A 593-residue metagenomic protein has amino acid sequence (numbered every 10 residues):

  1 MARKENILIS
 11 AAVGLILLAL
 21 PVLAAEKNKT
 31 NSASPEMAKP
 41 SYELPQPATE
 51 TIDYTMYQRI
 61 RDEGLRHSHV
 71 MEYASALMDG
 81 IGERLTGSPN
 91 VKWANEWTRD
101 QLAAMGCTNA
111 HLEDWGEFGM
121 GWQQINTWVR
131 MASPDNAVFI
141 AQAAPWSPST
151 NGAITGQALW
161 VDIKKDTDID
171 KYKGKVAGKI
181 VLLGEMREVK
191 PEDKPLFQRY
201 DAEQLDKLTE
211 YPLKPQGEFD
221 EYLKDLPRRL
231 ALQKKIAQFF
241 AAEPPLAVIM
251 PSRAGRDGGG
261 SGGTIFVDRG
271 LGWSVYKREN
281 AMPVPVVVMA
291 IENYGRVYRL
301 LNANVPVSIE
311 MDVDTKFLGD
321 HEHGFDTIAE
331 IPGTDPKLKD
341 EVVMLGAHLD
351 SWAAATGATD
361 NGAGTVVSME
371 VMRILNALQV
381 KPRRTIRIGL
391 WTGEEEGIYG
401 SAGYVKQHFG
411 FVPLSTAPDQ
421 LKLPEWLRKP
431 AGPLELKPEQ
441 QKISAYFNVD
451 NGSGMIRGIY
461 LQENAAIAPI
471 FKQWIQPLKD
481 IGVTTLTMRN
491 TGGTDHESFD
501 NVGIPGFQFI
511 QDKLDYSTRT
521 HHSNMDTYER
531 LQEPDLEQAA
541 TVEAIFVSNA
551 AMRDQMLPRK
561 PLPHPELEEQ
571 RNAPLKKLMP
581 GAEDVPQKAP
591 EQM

Functional and structural regions predicted by a protein language model:
S10-L20: Bacterial N-terminal signal peptides
K29-M56, S75, D79-P215, T416: Noncatalytic luminal/extracellular "stalk/propeptide" segments of secretory-pathway proteins
A48-S88, S261, D350, N448-G454 (+1 more regions): N-terminal capping segment at the start of a domain
M56, I140, W146-K171, G272-A358 (+2 more regions): Soluble metallo-hydrolase cores and metallopeptidase-like ectodomains found primarily in the secretory/periplasmic
Y57-L65, D79-N90, T127, P145 (+13 more regions): Second-shell loop/turn segments in exported
H67-V91, R99-M105, N109, K173-K175 (+4 more regions): Catalytic-core environment of secreted peptidases
P134-A137, N151-G156, G174, G178 (+7 more regions): Metal-dependent peptidase/peptidase-like ectodomains
E218-L230, A237, A241-A242, A247 (+3 more regions): Active-site-adjacent substrate-binding region of metalloamidase/peptidase-like peptide-processing proteins
